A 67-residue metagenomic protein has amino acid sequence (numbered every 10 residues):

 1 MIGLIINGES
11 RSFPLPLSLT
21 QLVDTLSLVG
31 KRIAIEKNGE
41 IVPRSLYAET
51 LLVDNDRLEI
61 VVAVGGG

Functional and structural regions predicted by a protein language model:
M1-G66: Ubiquitin-like/PB1-type beta-grasp interaction modules and other compact soluble beta-rich domains
